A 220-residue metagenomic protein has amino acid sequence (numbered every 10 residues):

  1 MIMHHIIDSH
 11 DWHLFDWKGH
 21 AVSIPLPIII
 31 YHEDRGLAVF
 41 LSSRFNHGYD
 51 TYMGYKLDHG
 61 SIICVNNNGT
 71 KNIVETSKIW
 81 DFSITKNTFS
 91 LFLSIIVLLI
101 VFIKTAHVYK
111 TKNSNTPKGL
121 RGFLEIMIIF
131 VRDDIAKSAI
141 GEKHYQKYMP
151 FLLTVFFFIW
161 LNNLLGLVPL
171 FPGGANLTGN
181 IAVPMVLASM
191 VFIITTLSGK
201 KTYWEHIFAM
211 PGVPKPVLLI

Functional and structural regions predicted by a protein language model:
M1-P117: Perimembrane topogenic segments of multi-pass inner/organellar membrane proteins
T76-I79, V131-Y145: Cytosolic juxtamembrane amphipathic/interface segments immediately preceding and feeding into a transmembrane helix
S90-L91, K147-F151: Transmembrane alpha-helices of multi-pass eukaryotic membrane proteins
L91-A106, G122-D134, N162-L167: Hydrophobic alpha-helical transmembrane segments
T105, Y109-N113, A139, L165-G173 (+1 more regions): Membrane-interfacial segments
N113-I135, T202-I220: Juxtamembrane inter-helical linkers in multi-pass membrane proteins
T116-G119, I140-M149: Membrane-interfacial loop-to-helix junctions in multi-pass inner-membrane proteins
M149, L153-L170, T178-I220: Hydrophobic alpha-helical transmembrane segments and adjacent short intramembrane/lumenal linkers of inner/organellar
